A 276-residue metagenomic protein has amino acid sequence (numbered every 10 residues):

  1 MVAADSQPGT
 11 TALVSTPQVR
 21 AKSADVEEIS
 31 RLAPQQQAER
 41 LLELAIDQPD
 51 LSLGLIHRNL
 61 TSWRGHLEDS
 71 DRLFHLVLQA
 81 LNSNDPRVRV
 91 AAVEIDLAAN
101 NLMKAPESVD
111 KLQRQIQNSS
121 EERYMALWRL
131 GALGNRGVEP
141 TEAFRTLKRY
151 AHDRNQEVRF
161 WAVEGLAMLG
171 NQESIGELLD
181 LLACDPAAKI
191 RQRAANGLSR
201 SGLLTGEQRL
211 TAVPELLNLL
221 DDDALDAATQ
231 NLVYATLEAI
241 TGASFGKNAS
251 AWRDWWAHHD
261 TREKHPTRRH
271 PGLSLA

Functional and structural regions predicted by a protein language model:
D5-L51: N-terminal "cap/leader" segments of large eukaryotic alpha-helical scaffolds
K22-R31, P49-E68, Q79, R87-L102 (+7 more regions): Structural detector for internal amphipathic alpha-helices that build alpha-solenoid repeat scaffolds
R31-E43, L67-N82, L102-I116, G137-H152 (+3 more regions): Amphipathic alpha-helical scaffolding segments comprising HEAT/armadillo-like alpha-solenoid repeats
K189, A224-A228, K264: Boundary/linker segments of alpha-helical solenoid repeat arrays
E215, L220-V233: Repeat-solenoid scaffold signature
G242, G246-A276: Terminal, low-structured helical/coil segments at or just beyond the last alpha-helical repeat
